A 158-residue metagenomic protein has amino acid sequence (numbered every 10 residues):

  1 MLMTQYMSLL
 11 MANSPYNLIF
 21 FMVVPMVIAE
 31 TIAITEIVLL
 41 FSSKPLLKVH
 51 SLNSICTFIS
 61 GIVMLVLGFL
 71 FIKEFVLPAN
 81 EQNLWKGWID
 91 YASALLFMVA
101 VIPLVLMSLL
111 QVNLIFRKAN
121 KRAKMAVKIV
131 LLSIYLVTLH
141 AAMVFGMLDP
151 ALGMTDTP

Functional and structural regions predicted by a protein language model:
M1-P15, T155-P158: Short, strongly hydrophobic alpha-helical membrane anchors
L2, Y6, Y16-F41, L52-L77 (+2 more regions): Hydrophobic cores of alpha-helical transmembrane segments in multi-pass integral membrane proteins
S43-N53, F116-A123: Amphipathic, cytosolic membrane-interfacial segments at TM-TM junctions
Q82-S93, T155-P158: Non-cytosolic membrane-interface motifs at loop->transmembrane helix junctions
N83-K86, K121-M125: Helix-boundary and loop/linker segments of multi-pass membrane transporters
V112-K124, A151-M154: Cytosolic juxtamembrane helix at the C-terminal end of the final transmembrane segment
